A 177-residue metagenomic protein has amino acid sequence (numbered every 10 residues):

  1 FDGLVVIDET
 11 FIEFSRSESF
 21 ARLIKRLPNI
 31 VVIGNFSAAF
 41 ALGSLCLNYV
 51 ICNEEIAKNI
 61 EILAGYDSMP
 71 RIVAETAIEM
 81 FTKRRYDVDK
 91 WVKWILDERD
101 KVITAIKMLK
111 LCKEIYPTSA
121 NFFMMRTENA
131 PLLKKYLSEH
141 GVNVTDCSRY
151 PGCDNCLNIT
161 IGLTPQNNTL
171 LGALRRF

Functional and structural regions predicted by a protein language model:
F1-V5, E9-L42: Active-site pre-lysine segment of PLP-dependent enzymes
N29-M108, I115: PLP-dependent aminotransferase class I/II
V32, L111-E114, V142-S148: A short linear hydrophobic-aromatic micro-motif
S44, S119-A120, P151-N155: Short acidic/glycine-enriched loop/turn segments that link adjacent beta-strands
C52, M125-E128, I161-L163: Short beta-strand-to-loop capping motifs
I95-L96, M108-H140, L157: Conserved PLP-binding catalytic core of the aspartate aminotransferase-like
E139-H140, R149-F177: PLP-dependent enzyme catalytic core of the Aspartate aminotransferase-like
